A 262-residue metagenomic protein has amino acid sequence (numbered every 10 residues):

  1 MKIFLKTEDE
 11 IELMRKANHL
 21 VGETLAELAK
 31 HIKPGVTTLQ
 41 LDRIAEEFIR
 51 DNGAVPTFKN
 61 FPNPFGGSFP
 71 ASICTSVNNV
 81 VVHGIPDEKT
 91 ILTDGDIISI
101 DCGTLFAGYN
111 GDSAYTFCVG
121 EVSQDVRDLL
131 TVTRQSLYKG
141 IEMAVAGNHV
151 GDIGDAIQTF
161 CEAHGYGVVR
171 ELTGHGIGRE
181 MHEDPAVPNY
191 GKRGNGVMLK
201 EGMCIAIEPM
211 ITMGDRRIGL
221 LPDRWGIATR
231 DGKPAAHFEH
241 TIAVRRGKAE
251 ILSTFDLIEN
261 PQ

Functional and structural regions predicted by a protein language model:
M1-Q262: Active-site neighborhoods and metal-handling regions in enzymes and metal-associated proteins
